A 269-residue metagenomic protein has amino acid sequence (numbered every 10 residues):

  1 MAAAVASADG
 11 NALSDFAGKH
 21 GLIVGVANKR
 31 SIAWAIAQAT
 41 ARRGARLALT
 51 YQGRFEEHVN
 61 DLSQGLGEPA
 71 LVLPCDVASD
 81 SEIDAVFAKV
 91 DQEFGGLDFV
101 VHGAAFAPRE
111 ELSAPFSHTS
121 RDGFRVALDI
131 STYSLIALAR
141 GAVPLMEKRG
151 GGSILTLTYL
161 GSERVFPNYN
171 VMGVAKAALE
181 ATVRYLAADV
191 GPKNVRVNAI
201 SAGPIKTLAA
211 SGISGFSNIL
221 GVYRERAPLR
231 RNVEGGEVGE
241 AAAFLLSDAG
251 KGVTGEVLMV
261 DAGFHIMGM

Functional and structural regions predicted by a protein language model:
L13-L49: Canonical Rossmann dinucleotide-binding motif of NAD(H)/NADP(H)-dependent dehydrogenases/reductases, specifically
G25-I32, A105-I136, R140-V143, E147-K148 (+3 more regions): Catalytic loop of short-chain dehydrogenase/reductase
A41, G95, E147-K148, A188-K193 (+3 more regions): A short hydrophobic alpha-helix cap/turn motif
D61, V171, P192, P204-A227 (+2 more regions): A glycine/serine/threonine-rich, flexible loop-to-helix segment that serves as the NAD(P) cofactor-binding "lid"
S63-S81: Rossmann-fold cofactor-recognition segment
G191, R196, V253-G255: Short, small/polar-rich loop/turn modules that mediate ligand/substrate recognition or access, typified
A227-V238, A249: A conserved structural motif in NAD(P)-dependent oxidoreductases
A243, T254-M269: Short C-terminal tail/terminal secondary-structure segment of NAD(P)H-dependent dehydrogenase/reductase domains
